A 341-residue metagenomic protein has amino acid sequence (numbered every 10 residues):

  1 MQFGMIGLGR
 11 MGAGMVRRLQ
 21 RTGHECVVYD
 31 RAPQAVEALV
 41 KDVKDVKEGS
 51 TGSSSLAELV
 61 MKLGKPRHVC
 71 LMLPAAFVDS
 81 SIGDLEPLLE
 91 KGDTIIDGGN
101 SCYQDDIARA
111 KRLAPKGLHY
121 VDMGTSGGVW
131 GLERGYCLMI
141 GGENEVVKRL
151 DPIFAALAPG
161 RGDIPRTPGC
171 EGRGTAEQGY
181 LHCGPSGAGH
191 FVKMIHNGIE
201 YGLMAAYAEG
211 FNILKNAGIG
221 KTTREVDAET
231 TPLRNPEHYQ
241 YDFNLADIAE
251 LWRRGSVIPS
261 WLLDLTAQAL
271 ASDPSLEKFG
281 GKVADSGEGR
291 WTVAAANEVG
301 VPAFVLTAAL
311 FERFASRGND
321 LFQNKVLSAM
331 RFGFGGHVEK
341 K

Functional and structural regions predicted by a protein language model:
M1-K62, R67, G92, V129-L132 (+1 more regions): NAD(P)+-binding Rossmann beta1-loop-alpha1 motif at the extreme N-terminus of oxidoreductases
C26, G52, H119-V121, A303: Hydrophobic beta-strand scaffold residues
V69-D84, C102-D105: Beta-loop-alpha module in the N-terminal Rossmann-like domain of NAD(P)-dependent dehydrogenases, especially those
L73-A75, N100, T125, A158: Short glycine-/small-residue-rich Rossmann-like dinucleotide-binding loops
K91-T94, G98-V147: Rossmann-fold NAD(P)-binding glycine/threonine-rich loop
G135, M139, R149, R161-H337: Helical "substrate-binding/catalytic lid" subdomain of Rossmann-like NAD(P)-dependent dehydrogenases/reductases
